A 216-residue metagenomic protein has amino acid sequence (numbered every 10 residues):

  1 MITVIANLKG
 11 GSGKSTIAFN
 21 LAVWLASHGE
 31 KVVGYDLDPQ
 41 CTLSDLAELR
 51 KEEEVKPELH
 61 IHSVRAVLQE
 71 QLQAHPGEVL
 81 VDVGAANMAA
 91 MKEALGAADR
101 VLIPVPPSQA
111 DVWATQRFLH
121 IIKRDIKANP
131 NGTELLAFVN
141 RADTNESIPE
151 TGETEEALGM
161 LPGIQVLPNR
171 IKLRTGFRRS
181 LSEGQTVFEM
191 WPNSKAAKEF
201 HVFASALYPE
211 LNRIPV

Functional and structural regions predicted by a protein language model:
I2-L8, S12, V23-K92, E156 (+1 more regions): P-loop/Walker-type NTP enzyme "switch/lid" segment
T3, H28, V33, G84-N169: Conserved catalytic-core segment of NTP-binding enzymes
T16-I17: Hydrophobic positions on the alpha1 helix immediately C-terminal to the Walker A/P-loop
W24-H28, I121, A206, E210: Active-site catalytic microenvironments for nucleophilic, acid-base chemistry
Q40-T42, A110, T144, R174: Active-site loop signature of alpha/beta-hydrolase-fold enzymes
T154-Q185, F200: Beta-strand-loop-alpha "switch" segments that mediate conformational coupling across diverse proteins
G184-V216: NTP-binding/hydrolysis catalytic cores, primarily Walker-type P-loop NTPases
